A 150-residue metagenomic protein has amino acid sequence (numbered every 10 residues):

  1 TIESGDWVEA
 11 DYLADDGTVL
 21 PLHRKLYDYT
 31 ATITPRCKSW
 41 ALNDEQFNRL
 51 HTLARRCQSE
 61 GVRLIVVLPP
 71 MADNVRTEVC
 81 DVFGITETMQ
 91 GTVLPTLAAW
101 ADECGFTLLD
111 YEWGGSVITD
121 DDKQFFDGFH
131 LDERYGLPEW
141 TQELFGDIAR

Functional and structural regions predicted by a protein language model:
T1-E60, P69: Secreted/periplasmic serine-hydrolase-like ester/acetyl group-modifying domain
I33-D44, F83-T86, D127-L131: The substrate-binding groove and active-site-proximal loops of carbohydrate-active enzymes, especially glycoside
N43-H51, T86-L97, P138-T141: Well-ordered, non-membrane alpha-helical segments in soluble/globular domains
R49-I65, T96-L109: A structural motif corresponding to the C-terminal end of an alpha-helix and its immediate exit/capping segment
A54-G84: Active-site segments of SGNH/GDSL-like serine hydrolases that catalyze O-acetyl group transfer/hydrolysis on lipids
P69-P70, Y111-G114: Active-site-proximal beta-strand/loop segments in catalytic clefts of secreted hydrolases
N74-D110: Substrate-gating cap/lid alpha-helix
K123-R150: Histidine-centered active-site loop/cap adjacent to the catalytic His in serine esterases/O-acetyl transfer systems
